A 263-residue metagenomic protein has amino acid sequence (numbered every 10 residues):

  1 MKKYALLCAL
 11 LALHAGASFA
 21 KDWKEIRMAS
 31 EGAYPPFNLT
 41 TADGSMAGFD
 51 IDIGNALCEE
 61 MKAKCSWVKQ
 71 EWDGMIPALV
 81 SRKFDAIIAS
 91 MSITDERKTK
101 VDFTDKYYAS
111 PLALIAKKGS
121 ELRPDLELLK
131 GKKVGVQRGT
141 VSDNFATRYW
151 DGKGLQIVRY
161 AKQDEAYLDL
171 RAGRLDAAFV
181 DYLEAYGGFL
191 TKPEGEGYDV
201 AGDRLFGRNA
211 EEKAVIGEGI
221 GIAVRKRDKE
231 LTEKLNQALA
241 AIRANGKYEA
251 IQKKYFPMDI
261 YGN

Functional and structural regions predicted by a protein language model:
L13-A20: Sec/Tat signal peptide C-region and signal peptidase I cleavage site
K21-M91, T99, N245, K254 (+1 more regions): Extracytoplasmic small-molecule ligand-binding "clamshell" domains of the periplasmic binding protein/Venus flytrap
D22, K64, V141-V158, Y198-D199 (+1 more regions): Ligand-binding clefts/hinges and TM-proximal coupling segments of bilobed small-molecule sensing domains
G32, A109-A116, E194-N236, F256-N263: Periplasmic-binding protein-like
G32-P35, M46-E59, A113-Q163, Y182-E184: Bilobed "Venus flytrap"/periplasmic-binding protein-like clamshell domains and structurally analogous long
D52-E60, S120, K133, R138-T140 (+1 more regions): Extended ligand-binding regions for polar small-molecule ligands
N55, E59, K64-L128, E196-D199 (+1 more regions): Acidic, polar ligand-binding/catalytic clefts
K62-K64, S81-A89, K133, R171-E184 (+1 more regions): Alpha-to-beta junction loops
